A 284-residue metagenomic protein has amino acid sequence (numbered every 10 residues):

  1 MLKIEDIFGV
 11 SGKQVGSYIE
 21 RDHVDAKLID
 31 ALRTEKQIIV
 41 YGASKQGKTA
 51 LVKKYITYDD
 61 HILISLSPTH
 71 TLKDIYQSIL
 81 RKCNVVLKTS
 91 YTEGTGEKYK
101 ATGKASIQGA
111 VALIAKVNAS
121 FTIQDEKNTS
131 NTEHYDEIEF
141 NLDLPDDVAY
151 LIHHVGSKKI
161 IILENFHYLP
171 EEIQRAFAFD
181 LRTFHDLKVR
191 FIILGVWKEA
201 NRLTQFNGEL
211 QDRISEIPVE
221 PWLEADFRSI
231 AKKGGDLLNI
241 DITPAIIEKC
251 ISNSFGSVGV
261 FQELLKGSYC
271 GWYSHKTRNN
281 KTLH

Functional and structural regions predicted by a protein language model:
M1-I38: A short, basic N-terminal segment
D25, D30-K159, Y168-E171: P-loop NTPase nucleotide-binding core
D30-R33, L151-G156, L181-V189, G208-D212: Conserved catalytic network of the ASCE P-loop NTPase/AAA+ motor domain
I38-G42, Y168-L169, T183-N207: Sensor-1/coupling segment of RecA-like P-loop NTPase cores
H61, Q205-P221: A short helix-turn-beta junction within AAA+ P-loop NTPase domains corresponding to the substrate/partner-engaging
V219-I247, F255-L264: Conserved small helical "lid"/interfacial subdomain of P-loop NTPases
P244-H284: Amphipathic alpha-helical "lid/sensor" segments that cap RecA-like P-loop NTPase cores
